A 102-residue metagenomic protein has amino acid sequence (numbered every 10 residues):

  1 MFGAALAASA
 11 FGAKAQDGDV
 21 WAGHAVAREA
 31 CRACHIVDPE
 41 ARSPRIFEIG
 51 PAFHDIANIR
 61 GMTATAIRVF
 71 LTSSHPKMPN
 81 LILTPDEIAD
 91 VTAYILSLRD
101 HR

Functional and structural regions predicted by a protein language model:
M1-S9: Bacterial N-terminal signal peptides
F11-A15: Sec/Tat signal peptide C-region and signal peptidase I cleavage site
D17-I49, L98-R102: Periplasmic/extracellular electron-transfer cofactor-ligation site, primarily the c-type cytochrome heme-c attachment
W21-A25, E29, T65, V69 (+2 more regions): Solvent-exposed, polar/charged alpha-helical surfaces in well-ordered, non-transmembrane soluble domains, broadly
E29, E48, M62-T65, S73 (+1 more regions): Extracytoplasmic
P39-R68: Gly/Gly-Pro-rich "capping" loops immediately C-terminal to redox-active cysteine motifs in periplasmic/lumenal
R42, N80-I82: Surface-exposed patches in mature extracellular/periplasmic domains of secreted proteins
H75, I82-R102: C-terminal capping alpha-helices of c-type cytochrome domains
